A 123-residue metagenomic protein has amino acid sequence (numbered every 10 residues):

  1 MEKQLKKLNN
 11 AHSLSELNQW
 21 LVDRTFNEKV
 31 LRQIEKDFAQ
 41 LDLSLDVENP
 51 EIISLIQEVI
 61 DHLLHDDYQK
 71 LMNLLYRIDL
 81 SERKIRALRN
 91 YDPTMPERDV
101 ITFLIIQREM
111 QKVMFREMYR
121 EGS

Functional and structural regions predicted by a protein language model:
M1-L31: N-terminal leader/targeting peptides and immediately adjacent processing regions
W20, R24, D46-P50, Y91 (+2 more regions): Conserved phosphate/pyrophosphate-binding and hydrolysis machinery centered on Walker-type P-loop NTPases, extending
Q33-L75: Amphipathic alpha-helical interaction modules
D61-V100: Amphipathic protein-protein interaction modules
A87-S123: Amphipathic alpha-helical binding modules
